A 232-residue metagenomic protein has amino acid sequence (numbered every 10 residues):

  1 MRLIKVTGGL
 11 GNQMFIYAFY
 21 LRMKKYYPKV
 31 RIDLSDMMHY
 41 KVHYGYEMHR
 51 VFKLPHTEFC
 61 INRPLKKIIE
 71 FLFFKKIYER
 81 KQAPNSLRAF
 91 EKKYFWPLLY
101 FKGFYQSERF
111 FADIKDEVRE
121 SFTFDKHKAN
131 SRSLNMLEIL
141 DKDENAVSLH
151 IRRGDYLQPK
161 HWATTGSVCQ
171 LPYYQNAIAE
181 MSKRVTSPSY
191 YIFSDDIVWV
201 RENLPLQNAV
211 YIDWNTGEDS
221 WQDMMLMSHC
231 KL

Functional and structural regions predicted by a protein language model:
M1-L3: Extreme N-terminal starter segment of soluble prokaryotic enzymes
K5-F15, M38-H39: A short, glycine/small-residue-rich beta-strand->loop->alpha-helix junction that serves as a flexible
V6, L34, I151, I192-S194: Short beta-strand/turn micro-motifs composed of small residues that flank or help shape donor/cofactor-binding pockets
L10, Q175, A179-L232: Donor-binding and catalytic core of enzymes assembling or modifying cell-surface/extracellular glycoconjugates
F15-M23: Short amphipathic alpha-helix
R22-P28, R184: A short, Lys/Arg-enriched amphipathic alpha-helix followed by its capping loop at the start of a domain
K29-Y40: A short beta-strand-loop structural module common to alpha/beta enzyme folds
H43-V185: Secretory-pathway luminal glycosyltransferase catalytic domains
